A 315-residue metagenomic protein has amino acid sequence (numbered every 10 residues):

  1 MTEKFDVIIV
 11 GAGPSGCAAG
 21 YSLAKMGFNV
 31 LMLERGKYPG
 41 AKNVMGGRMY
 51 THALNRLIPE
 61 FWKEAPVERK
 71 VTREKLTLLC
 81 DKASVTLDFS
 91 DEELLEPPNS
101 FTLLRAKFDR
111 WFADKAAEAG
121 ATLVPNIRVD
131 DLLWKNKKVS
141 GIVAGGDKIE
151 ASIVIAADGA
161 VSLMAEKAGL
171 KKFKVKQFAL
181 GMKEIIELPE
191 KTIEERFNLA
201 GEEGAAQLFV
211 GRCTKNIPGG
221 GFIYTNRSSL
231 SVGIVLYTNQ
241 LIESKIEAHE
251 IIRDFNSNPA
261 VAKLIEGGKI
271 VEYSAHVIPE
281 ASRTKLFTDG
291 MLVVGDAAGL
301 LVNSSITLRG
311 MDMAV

Functional and structural regions predicted by a protein language model:
F5-M32: N-terminal Rossmann-like FAD-binding beta1-loop-alpha1 element of flavoenzymes
V10, A156-A157, V293: Redox-cofactor binding/interface segments in oxidoreductases and associated redox assembly factors
S15, Y38, V161: Conserved Rossmann-like nucleotide-cofactor binding loop
M26, G36-D81: N-terminal FAD cofactor-binding segment of flavoenzymes
M32-L33, V294: Generic enzyme active-site microenvironment
L95-D114, L241-E247: Short beta-strand to alpha-helix junction loop
K115-V261, L300: Predominantly flavin-linked oxidoreductase catalytic cores and closely associated redox partners
T214-I217, R227, Q240-V315: FAD/FMN-dependent oxidoreductases across multiple families
